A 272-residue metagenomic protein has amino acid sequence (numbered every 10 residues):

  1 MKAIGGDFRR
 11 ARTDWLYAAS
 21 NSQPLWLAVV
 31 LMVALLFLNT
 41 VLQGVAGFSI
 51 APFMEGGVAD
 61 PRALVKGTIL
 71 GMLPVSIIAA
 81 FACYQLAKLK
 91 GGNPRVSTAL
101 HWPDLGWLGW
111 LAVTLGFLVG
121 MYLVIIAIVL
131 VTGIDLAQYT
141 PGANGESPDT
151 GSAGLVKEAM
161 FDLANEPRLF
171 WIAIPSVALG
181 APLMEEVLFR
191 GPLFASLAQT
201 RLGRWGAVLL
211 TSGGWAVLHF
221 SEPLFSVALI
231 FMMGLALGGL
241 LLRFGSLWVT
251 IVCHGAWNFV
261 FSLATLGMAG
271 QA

Functional and structural regions predicted by a protein language model:
M1-I126, L130, I134-D135, Y139 (+2 more regions): N-terminal, membrane-interfacial amphipathic/helix-forming hydrophobic leader that caps and precedes the first
D60-P61, T150, G154: Serine-centered coil/turn micro-motif
V119-L123, G154-A272: Transmembrane helix-loop-helix hairpins at the membrane interface of multi-pass integral membrane proteins
D135-G151, L242-L247: Hydrophobic alpha-helical transmembrane segments and immediately flanking/interface helices in integral membrane
